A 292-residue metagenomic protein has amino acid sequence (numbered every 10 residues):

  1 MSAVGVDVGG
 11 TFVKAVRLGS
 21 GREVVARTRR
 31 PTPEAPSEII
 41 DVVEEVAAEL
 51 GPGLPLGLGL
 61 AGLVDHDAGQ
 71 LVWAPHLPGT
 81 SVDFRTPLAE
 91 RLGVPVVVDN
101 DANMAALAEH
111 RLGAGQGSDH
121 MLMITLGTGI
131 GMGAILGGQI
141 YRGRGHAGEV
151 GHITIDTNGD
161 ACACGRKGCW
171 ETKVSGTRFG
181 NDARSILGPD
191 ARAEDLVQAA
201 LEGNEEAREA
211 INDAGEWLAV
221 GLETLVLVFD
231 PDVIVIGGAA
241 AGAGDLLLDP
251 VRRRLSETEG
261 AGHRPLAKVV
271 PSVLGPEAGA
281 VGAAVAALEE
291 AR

Functional and structural regions predicted by a protein language model:
M1-P55, D65-Q70, R85-V96, A108-H120 (+1 more regions): ATP-binding/phosphotransfer module of carbohydrate and carboxylate kinases, centering on a glycine-rich
D7, G57-A61, D99, M123-G129 (+1 more regions): Short beta-strand segments
R27-R30, P75, R144: Short hydrophobic alpha-helix segments
G69-T80: A charged helix-plus-loop insertion that forms the helical arch/lid used to bind and gate nucleic-acid substrates
W73-P75, V97-H110, M123-I124: Glycine/small-residue-rich loop that forms an oxyanion/phosphate-binding "nest" at active or ligand-binding sites
A102, I130, A239-A240: Active-site metal-binding loops of divalent metal-dependent hydrolases
H146-I155: Short, intrinsically disordered, charge-biased short linear motifs at domain edges
